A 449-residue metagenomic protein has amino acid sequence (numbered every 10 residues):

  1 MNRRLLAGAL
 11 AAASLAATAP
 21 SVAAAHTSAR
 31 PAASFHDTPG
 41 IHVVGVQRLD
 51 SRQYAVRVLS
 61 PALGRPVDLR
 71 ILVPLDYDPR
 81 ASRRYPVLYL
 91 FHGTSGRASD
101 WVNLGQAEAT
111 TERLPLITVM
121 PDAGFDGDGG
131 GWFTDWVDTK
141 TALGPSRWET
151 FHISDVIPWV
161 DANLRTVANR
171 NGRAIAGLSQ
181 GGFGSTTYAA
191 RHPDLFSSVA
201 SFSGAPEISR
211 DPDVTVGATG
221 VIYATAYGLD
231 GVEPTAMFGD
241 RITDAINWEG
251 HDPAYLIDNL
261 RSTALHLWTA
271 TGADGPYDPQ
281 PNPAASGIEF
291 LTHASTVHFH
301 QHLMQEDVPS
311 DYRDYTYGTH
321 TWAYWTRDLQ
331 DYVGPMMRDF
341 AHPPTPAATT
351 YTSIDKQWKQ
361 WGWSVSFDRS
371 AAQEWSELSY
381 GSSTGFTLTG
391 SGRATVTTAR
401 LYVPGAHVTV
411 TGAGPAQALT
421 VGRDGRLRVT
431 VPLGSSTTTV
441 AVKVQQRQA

Functional and structural regions predicted by a protein language model:
M1, D78, S95, R426-V431: Short, surface-exposed linear segments at secondary-structure transitions and domain or protein termini
M1-H26: Secretory targeting and sorting signals
A24-G392: Non-catalytic cap/lid and distal C-terminal segments of serine-dependent acyl enzymes
K356-A449: C-terminal beta-sandwich/jelly-roll accessory domains of carbohydrate-active enzymes
